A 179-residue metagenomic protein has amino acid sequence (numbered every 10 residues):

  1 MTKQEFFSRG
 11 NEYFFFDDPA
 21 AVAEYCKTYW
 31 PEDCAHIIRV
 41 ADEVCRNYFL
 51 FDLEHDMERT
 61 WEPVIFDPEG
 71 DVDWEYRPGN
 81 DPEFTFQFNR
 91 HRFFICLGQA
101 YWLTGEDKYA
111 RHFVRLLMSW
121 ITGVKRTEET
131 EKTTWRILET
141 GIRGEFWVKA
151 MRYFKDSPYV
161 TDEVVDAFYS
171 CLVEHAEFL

Functional and structural regions predicted by a protein language model:
M1, R9, P78-N80, T130: Short alpha-helical segments and helix-capping/turn motifs at coil-helix boundaries
M1-V64: Extreme N-terminal leader/anchor segments
A41, L50, V64, P68-E75 (+5 more regions): A generic "functional-site adjacency" signal
R46-H55, P68-Y76, T127-T134, F154-S157: Short, mixed-charge, low-aromatic patches
H55-F88, G98-E106: Asp/Glu-centered strand-loop micro-motifs enriched in Gly/Pro and often flanked by an aromatic residue
D81-L179: Aromatic-lined, polymer-binding surfaces characteristic of secreted/periplasmic polysaccharide-degrading enzymes
